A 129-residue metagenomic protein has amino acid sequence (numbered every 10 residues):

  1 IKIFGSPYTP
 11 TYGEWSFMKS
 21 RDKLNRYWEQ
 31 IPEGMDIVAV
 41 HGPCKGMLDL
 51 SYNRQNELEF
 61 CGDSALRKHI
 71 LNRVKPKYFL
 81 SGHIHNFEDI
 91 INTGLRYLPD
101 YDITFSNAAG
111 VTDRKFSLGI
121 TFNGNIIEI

Functional and structural regions predicted by a protein language model:
I1-A65, G110: Conserved catalytic scaffold of divalent metal-dependent phosphoesterases
F4, Y78-L80, T104-S106: Hydrophobic/aromatic beta-strand patches that form the interior of the parallel beta-sheet core in alpha/beta enzyme
W15, Y52, H83, S117-L118: Generic alpha-helix signal with a bias toward terminal, lower-confidence helices and secondary-structure junctions
M35, V40, D63-N86: Proline-aspartate-enriched helix->loop->beta-strand connector
K68-R73, H85-I129: Binuclear metal-dependent phosphoesterase catalytic core
